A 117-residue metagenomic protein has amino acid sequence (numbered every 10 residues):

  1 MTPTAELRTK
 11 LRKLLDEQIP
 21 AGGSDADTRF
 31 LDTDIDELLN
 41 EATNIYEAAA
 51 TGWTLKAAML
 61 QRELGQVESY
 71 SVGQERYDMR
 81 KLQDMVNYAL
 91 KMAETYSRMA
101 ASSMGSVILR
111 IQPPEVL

Functional and structural regions predicted by a protein language model:
M1-E47, E94-L117: Conserved short "hinge" loops at termini or chain/domain junctions
E17, T43-L64: Short, surface-exposed, charged amphipathic helix/loop patches that serve as local interaction elements
T28, G65-S69, K91: Flexible domain-boundary/linker segments
T43, A50, V72, R76-M79 (+1 more regions): Amphipathic alpha-helical coiled-coil segments with heptad-repeat character
A49-A50, A57, V86-Y96, A100: Small-residue hotspots
A58-R76: Short E/K-rich amphipathic alpha-helical oligomerization segments
D78-N87, K91-E94, Q112-L117: Extended, charge-rich alpha-helical interface modules
